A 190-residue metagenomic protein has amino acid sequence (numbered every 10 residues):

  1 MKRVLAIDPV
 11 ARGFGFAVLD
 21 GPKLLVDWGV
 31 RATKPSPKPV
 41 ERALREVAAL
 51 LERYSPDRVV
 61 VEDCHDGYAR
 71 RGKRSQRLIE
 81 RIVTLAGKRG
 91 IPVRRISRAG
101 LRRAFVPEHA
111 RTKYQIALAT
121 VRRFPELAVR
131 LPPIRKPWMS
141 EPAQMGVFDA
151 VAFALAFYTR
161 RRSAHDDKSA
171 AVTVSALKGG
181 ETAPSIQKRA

Functional and structural regions predicted by a protein language model:
M1-A190: Phosphate- and other anionic-substrate recognition elements at nucleic-acid/protein interfaces
